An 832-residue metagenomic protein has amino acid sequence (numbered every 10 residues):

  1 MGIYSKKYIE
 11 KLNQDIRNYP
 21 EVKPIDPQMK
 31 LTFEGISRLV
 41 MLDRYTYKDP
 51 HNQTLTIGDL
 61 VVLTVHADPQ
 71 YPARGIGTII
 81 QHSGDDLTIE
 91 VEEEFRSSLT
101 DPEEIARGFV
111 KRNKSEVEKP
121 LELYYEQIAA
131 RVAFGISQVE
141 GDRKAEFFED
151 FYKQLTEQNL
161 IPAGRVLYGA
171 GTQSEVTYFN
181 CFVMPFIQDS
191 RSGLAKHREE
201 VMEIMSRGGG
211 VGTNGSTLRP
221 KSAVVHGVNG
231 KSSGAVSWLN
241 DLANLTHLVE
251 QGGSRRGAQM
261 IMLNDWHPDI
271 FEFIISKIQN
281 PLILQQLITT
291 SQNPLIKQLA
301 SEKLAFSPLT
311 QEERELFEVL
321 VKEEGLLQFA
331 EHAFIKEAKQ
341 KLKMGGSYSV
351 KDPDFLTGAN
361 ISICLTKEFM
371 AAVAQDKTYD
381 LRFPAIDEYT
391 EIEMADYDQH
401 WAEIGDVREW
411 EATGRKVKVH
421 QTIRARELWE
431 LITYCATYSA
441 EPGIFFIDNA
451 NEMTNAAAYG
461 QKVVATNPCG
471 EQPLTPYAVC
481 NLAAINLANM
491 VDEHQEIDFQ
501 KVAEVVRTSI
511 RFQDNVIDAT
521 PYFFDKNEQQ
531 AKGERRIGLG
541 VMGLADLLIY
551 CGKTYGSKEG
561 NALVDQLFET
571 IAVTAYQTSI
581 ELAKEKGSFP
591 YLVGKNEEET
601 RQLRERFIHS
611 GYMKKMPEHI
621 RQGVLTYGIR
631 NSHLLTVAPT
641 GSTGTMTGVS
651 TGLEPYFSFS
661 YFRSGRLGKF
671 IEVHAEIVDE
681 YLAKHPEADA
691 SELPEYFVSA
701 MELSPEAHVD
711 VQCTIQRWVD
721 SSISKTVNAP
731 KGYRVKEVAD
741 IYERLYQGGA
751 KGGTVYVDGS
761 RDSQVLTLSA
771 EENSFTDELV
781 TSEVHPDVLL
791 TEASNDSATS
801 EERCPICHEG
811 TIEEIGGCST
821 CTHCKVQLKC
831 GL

Functional and structural regions predicted by a protein language model:
M1-L790, A798-E801, P805-I815, V826-L832: Extended catalytic cores of very large enzyme megasubunits
